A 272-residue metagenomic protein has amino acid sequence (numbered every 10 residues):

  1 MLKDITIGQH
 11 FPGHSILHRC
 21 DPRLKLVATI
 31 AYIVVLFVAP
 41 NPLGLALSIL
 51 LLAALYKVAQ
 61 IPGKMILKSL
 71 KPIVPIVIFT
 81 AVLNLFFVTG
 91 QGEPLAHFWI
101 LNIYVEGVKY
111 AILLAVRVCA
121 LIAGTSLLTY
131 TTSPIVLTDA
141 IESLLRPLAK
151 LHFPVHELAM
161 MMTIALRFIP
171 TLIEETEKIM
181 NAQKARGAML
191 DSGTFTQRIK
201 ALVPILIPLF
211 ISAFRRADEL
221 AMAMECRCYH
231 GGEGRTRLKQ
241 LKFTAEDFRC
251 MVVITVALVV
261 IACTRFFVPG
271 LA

Functional and structural regions predicted by a protein language model:
M1-P42, S48-K57, S143-R146, K150-F153 (+3 more regions): Transmembrane alpha-helix interface motif
H14, F37, Q60-M65, F98 (+3 more regions): Membrane-helix interfacial "entry" motifs
K25, G63-V74, C250: Alpha-helical transmembrane segments and their helix-start/interface "positive-inside/aromatic belt" motifs in integral
N41, L45, Q60-K64, V88-H97 (+2 more regions): Transmembrane helix-loop junctions in multipass membrane proteins, especially transporters and channels
L51-I61, I76-F79: Alpha-helical transmembrane segments and their membrane-interface exit regions
S69-I73, V77, A115, C119 (+4 more regions): Loop-to-transmembrane-helix entry motif
I73-A188, F195: Juxtamembrane/interface alpha-helical elements of multi-pass membrane proteins
